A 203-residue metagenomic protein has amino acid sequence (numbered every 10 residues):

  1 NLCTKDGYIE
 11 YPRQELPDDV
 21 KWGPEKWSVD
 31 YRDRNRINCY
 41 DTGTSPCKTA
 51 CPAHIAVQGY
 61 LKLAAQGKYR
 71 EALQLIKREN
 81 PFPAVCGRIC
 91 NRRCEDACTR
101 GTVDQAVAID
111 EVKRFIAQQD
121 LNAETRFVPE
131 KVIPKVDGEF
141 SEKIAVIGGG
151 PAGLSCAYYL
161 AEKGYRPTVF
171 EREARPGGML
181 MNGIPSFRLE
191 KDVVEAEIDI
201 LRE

Functional and structural regions predicted by a protein language model:
N1-F140, K191: Ferredoxin-type iron-sulfur electron-transfer modules and their immediate structural context
G23, H54-A65, L73-L75, T102 (+2 more regions): Beta1-alpha1 glycine-rich phosphate/pyrophosphate-binding loop at the start of Rossmann-like nucleotide-binding domains
